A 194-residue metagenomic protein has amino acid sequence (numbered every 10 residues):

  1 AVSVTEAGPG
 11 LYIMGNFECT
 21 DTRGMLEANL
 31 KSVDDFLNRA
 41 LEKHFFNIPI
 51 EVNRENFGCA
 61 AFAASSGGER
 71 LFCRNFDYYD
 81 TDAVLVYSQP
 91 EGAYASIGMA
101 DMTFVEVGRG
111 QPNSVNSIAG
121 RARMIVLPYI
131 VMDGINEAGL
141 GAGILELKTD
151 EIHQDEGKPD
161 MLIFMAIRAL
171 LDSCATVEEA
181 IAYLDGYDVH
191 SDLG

Functional and structural regions predicted by a protein language model:
A1-E178, V189-H190: N-terminal mature-domain region immediately after signal-peptide cleavage in secreted/organellar precursors
A182-G194: Internal, well-folded beta-alpha domain core
